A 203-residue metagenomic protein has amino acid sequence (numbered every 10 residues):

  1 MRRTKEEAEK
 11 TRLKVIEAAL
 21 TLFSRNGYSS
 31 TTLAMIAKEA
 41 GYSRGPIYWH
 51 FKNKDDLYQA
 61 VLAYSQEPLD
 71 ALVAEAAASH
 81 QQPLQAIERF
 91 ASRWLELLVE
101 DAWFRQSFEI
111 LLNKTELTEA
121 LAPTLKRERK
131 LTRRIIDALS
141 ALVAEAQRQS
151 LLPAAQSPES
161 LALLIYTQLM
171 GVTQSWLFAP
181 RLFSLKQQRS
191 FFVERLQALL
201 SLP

Functional and structural regions predicted by a protein language model:
M1-N26, S30-E39, D56-Q59: Basic, helix-initiating cap at the start of DNA-binding domains
S24, Y48-K52, Y64: Base-recognition residues in the alpha-helical recognition helix of bacterial helix-turn-helix
S29, S43, K52-N53, S157: Short coil/turn motifs that cap or connect alpha-helices
A40-F51, L57: Short hydrophobic/aromatic patch on the recognition helix
A60, A74-Q106, P158-I165: Hydrophobic alpha-helical connector segments
E67-D70, A74-E75, Q85, L121-Q149 (+2 more regions): Amphipathic alpha-helical packing segments from all-alpha helical-bundle domains
L95-S140: Short secondary-structure transition hinges
E109-N113, A154-S175, F191-L196: Hydrophobic alpha-helical segments that form the core of small-molecule binding pockets and/or dimer interfaces
